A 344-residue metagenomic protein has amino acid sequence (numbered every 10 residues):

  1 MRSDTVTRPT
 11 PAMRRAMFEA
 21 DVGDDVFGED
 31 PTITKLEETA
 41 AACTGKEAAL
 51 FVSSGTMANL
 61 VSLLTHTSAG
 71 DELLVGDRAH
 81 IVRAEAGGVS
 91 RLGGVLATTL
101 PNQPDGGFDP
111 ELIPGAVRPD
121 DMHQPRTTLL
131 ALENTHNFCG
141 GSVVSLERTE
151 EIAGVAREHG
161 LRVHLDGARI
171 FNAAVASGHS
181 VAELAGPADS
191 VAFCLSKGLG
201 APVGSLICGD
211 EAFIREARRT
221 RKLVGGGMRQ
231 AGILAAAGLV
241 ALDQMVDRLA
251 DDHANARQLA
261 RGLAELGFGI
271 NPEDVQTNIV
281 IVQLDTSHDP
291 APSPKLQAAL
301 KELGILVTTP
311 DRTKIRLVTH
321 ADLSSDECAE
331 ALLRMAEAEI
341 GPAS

Functional and structural regions predicted by a protein language model:
R2-T286, P290, P294-L303, V307-L323 (+1 more regions): Conserved PLP-enzyme active-site core in the AAT-like
